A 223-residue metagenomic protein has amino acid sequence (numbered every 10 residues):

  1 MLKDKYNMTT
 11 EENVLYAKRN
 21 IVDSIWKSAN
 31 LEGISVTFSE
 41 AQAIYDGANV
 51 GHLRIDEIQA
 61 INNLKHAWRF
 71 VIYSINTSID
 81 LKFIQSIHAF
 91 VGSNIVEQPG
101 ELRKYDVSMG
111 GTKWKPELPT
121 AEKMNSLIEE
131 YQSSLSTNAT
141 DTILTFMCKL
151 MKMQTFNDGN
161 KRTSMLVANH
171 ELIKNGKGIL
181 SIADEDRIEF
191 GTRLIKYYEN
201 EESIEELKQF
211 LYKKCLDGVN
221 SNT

Functional and structural regions predicted by a protein language model:
M1-T223: FIC/Doc superfamily catalytic core
